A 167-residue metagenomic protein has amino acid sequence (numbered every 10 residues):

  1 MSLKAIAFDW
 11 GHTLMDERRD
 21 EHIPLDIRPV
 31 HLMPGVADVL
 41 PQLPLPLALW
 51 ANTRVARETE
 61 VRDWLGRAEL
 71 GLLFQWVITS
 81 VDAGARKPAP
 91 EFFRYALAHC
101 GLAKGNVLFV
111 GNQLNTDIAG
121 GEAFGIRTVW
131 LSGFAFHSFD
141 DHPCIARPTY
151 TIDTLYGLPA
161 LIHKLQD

Functional and structural regions predicted by a protein language model:
M1-W10, D16-E17, R28-D167: Asp-based, Mg2+/Mn2+-dependent phosphohydrolase catalytic module
E21-D26: Conserved phosphoryl-transfer catalytic core
